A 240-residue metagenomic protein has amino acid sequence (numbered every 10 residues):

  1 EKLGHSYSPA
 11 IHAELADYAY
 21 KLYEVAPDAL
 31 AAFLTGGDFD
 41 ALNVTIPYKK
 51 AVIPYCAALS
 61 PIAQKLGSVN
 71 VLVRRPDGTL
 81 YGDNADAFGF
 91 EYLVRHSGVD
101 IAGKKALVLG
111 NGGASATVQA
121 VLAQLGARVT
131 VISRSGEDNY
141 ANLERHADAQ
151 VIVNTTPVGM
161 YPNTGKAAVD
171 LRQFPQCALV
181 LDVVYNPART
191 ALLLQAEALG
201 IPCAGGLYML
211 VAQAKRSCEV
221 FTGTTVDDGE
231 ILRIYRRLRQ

Functional and structural regions predicted by a protein language model:
E1-S97, L199: Phosphate/diphosphate ligand-binding glycine-rich loop within oxidoreductases
A19, K105, R128: Residues at the starts of beta-strands that form the adenosine-phosphate
V44-I53, G113-A114, P157-M160, N186: Short glycine-rich anion-binding loops that position phosphate/pyrophosphate groups of nucleotides and phosphorylated
N84-A87, V94, V99, G103-A123: Glycine-rich adenosine-cofactor-binding loop
Q124-Y140: NAD(P)-binding Rossmann-fold cofactor-contacting core
E137-L207: Rossmann-like adenosine-cofactor binding region
V183-Q240: Adenosine-phosphate binding glycine-rich loop
